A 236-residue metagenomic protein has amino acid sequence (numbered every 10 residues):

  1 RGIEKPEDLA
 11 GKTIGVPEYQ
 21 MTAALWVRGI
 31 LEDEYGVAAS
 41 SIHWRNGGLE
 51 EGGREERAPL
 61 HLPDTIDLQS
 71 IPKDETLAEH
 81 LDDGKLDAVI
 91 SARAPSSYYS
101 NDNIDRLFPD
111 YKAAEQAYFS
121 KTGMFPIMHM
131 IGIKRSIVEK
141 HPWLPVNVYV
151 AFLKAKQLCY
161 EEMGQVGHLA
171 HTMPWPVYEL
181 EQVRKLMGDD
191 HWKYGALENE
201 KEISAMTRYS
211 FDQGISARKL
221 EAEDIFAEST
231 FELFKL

Functional and structural regions predicted by a protein language model:
R1, E7-L77, D82-D83, D87 (+2 more regions): Bilobed "Venus flytrap"/periplasmic-binding protein-like clamshell domains and structurally analogous long
G11-K12, P126-M130, D189: Short, solvent-exposed beta-strand edge segments and adjacent coil->beta transition regions
T13-I14, L62-P63, K185, D190-K193 (+1 more regions): A short, structure-level motif marking secondary-structure boundaries and short turns
E51, Y99-S100, S229-T230: Short Asp/Glu-rich motifs
E55-G164: Pocket-lining segment of extracytoplasmic ligand-binding domains
G132, I137-D212: Secondary-structure end/capping motifs
G195-L236: Long, low-complexity C-terminal extensions of enzymes
